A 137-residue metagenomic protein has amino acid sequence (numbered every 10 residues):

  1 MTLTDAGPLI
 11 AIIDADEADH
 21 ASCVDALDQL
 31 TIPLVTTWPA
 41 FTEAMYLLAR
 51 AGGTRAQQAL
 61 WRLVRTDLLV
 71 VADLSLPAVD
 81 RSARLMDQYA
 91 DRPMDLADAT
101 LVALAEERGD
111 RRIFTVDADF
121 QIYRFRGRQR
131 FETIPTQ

Functional and structural regions predicted by a protein language model:
M1-T36, A49-R62: Short, well-structured N-terminal submotif of metal-dependent ribonuclease cores
T2-D5, T36, M94-D95, D117 (+1 more regions): Histidine- and aromatic-rich ligand-binding microenvironments
L9, F41, F120-Q121: A generic structural signal for short hydrophobic patches within well-formed alpha-helices
L30-L34, L68-V70, G109-R111: Short active-site oxyanion
A51-R55, A90, Q129-T133: Short, hinge-like loop/turn segments at secondary-structure boundaries
V71-F114: Active-site neighborhoods of divalent-metal-dependent phosphate/nucleic-acid chemistry enzymes
V102, R108-Q137: Acidic, PIN/NYN-like endoribonuclease modules and their adjacent C-terminal/linker elements
